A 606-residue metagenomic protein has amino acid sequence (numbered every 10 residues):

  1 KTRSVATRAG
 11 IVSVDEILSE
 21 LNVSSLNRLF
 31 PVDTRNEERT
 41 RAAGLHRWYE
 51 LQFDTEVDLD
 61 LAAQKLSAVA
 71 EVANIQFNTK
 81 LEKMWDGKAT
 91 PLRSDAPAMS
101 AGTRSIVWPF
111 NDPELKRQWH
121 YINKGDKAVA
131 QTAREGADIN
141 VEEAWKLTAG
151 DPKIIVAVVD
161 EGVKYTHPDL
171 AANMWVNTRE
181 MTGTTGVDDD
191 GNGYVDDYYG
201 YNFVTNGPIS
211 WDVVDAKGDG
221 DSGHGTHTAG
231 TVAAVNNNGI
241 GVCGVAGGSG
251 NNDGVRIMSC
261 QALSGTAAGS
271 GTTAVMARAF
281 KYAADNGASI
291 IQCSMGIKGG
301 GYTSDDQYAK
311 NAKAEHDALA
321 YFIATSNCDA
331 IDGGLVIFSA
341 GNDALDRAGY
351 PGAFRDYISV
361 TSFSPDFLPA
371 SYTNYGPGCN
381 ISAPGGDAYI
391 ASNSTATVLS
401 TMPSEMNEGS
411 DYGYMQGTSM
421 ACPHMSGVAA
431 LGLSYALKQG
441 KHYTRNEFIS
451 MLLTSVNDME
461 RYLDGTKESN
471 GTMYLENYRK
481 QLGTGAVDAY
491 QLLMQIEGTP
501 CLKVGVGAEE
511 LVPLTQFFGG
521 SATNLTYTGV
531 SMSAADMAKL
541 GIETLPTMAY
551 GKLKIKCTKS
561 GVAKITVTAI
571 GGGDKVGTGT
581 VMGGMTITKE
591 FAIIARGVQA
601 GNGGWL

Functional and structural regions predicted by a protein language model:
R35-E50, Q64-I155, V163-D169, N173 (+2 more regions): Protease zymogen maturation seam
A70-A73, R134-I209, T226-T231, V235 (+2 more regions): Acidic-leg catalytic submotif of subtilisin-like serine proteases
K146, G150-P152, E161, D169 (+5 more regions): Substrate-binding/access-modulating region of protease and related hydrolase catalytic domains
V159-T166, R179-N192, N206, A216-S222 (+6 more regions): Flexible, small-residue-rich helix->loop connector segments that border functional cores
A229-V232, M258-G265, K281, S289 (+3 more regions): Hydrolase catalytic cores
V242, A268-G269, A274-M276, G301 (+4 more regions): Active-site-adjacent substrate-recognition loops and nearby beta-strands within hydrolase catalytic domains
K281, N286-M295, G301, G333-G334 (+3 more regions): C-terminal subdomain of the subtilisin-like protease fold in secreted/lumenal serine endopeptidases
A508-E509, G519-K552, S560, F591: Surface-exposed or secretory-pathway low-complexity segments enriched in glycine-proline and Ser/Thr/acidic residues
